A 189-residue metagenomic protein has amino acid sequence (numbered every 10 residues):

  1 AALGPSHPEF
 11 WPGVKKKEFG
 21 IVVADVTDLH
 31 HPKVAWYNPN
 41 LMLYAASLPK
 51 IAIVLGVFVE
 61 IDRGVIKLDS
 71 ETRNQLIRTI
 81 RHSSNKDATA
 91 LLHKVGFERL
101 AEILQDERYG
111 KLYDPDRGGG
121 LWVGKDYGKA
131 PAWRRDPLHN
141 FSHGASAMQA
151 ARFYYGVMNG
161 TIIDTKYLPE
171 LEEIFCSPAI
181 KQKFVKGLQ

Functional and structural regions predicted by a protein language model:
A1-L41: Beta-lactamase-like hydrolase cores
K15-T27, S70-N85, H93-F97, L121-Y127 (+1 more regions): Acidic helix-start/capping segments at beta-turn-to-alpha-helix junctions
G20-V23, A46, R78-T79, A90 (+2 more regions): Structural recognition of the beta-strand scaffold that forms the well-ordered cores of secreted hydrolase catalytic
A35-P39, T72-R73, R81-A88, K129-L138: Flexible glycine/proline-enriched surface loops and loop-helix/loop-strand junctions
M42-I66, T79: Active-site SXXK
V59-I77, D164-L168: Short, well-structured active-site flanking segments
L91-I162, Y167: Mid-domain, small-residue-enriched loop/turn segments at the edges of structured enzyme/sensor domains
T165-Q189: Conserved SxxK-family serine transpeptidase/carboxypeptidase catalytic domain of penicillin-binding proteins
